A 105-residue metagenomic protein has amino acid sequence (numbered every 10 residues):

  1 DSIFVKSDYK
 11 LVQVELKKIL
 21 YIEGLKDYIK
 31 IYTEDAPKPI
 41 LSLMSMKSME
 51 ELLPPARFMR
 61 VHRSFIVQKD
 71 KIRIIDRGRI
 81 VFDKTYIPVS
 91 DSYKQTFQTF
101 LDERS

Functional and structural regions predicted by a protein language model:
D1-F82: Conserved binding/recognition cores within well-folded domains
T85: Acidic, His/Gly-rich catalytic cores of divalent-metal-dependent hydrolytic chemistry
K94-S105: Short, basic/aromatic-enriched C-terminal tail that caps enzymatic domains
